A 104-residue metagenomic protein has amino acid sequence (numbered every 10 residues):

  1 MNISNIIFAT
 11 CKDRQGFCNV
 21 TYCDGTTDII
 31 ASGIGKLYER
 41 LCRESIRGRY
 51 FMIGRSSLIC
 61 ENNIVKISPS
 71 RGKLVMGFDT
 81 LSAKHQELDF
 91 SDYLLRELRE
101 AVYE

Functional and structural regions predicted by a protein language model:
M1-E104: Basic, polyanion-interacting recognition surfaces, primarily in bacterial LytTR/OmpR-type DNA-binding effector domains
